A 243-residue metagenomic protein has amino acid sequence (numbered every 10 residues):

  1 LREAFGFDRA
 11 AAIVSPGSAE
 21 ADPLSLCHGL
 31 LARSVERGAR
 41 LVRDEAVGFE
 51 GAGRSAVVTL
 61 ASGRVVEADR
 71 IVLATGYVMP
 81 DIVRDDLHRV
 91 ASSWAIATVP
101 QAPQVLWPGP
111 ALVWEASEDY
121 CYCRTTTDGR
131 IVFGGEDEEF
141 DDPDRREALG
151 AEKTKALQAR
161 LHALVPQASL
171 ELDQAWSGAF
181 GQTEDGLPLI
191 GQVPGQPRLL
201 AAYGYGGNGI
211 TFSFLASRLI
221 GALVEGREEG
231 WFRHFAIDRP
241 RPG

Functional and structural regions predicted by a protein language model:
L1-F7: Flexible hinge/switch segments at interdomain interfaces of large molecular machines
R2, R40-V42, E171-A175: General small-molecule cofactor/ligand-binding pocket signal
R9-D69, A74: Helical element adjacent to the flavin cofactor pocket in flavoenzyme catalytic cores
V14-L31, K153-R160, G209-F212, A216: Mid-domain beta-loop-alpha active-site segment that forms a flexible, acidic cofactor/metal-binding surface
A46-T126: Flavin-dependent oxidoreductases
V90, D128-H162: Conserved FAD/dinucleotide-binding core of flavoprotein oxidoreductases
T126-G129, P194-G195: Short acidic-glycine loop/turn motifs at beta-strand connectors
D141-E147, H162-G243: C-terminal catalytic lobe of FAD-dependent flavoproteins
